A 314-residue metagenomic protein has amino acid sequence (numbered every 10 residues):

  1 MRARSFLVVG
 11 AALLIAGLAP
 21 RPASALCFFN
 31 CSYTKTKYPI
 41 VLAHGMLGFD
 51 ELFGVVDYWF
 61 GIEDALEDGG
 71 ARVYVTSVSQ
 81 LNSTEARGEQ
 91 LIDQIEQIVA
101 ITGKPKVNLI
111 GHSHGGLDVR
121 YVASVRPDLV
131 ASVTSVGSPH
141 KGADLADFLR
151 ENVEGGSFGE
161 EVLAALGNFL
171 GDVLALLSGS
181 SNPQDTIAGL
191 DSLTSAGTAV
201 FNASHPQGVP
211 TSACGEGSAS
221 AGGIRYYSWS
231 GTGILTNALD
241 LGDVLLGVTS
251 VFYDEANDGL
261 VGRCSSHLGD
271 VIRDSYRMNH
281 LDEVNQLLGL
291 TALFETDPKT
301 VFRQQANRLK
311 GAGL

Functional and structural regions predicted by a protein language model:
M1-V8: Bacterial N-terminal signal peptides that target proteins for export
V8-G17: Bacterial N-terminal signal peptides
P20-P22: N-terminal signal peptide c-region/cleavage motif recognized by signal peptidases
C31-V107, G155-F158, L163: Active-site catalytic motif of lipid deacylating hydrolases and related acyltransferases
H44, E89-A199, D258: Serine-dependent carboxylesterase/thioesterase catalytic core of lipase-like alpha/beta-hydrolase/SGNH enzymes
G45-F49, S79-S83, S113-L117, S138-A143 (+1 more regions): Solvent-exposed loop/turn segments at secondary-structure junctions within structured extracellular/periplasmic domains
T211-L314: C-terminal catalytic-base region of ester-bond hydrolases, centering on the histidine of the charge-relay
